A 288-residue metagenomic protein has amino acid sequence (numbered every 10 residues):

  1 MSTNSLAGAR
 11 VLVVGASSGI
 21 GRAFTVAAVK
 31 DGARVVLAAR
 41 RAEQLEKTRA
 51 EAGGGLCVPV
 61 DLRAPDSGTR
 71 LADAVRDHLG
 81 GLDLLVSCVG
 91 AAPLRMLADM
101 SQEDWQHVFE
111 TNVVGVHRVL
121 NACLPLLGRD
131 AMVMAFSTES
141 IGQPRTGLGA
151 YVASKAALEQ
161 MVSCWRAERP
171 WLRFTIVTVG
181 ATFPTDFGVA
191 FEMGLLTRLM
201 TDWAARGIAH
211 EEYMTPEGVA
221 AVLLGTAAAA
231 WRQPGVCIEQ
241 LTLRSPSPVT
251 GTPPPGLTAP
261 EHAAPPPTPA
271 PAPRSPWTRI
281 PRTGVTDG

Functional and structural regions predicted by a protein language model:
S17-S18: Conserved glycine-rich cofactor-binding loop
A33-K47: Conserved glycine-rich Rossmann-like NAD(P)H-binding loop of the short-chain dehydrogenase/reductase
A52-D66: Rossmann-fold cofactor-recognition segment
C88-P93: Conserved NAD(P)H cofactor-binding loop of Rossmann-fold oxidoreductase domains
M96-L97, D104-Q106: Substrate-binding pocket helix/loop in short-chain dehydrogenase/reductase
L120, S154: Active-site helix of classical SDR
I176-V177, L196-G256: C-terminal helical subdomain
